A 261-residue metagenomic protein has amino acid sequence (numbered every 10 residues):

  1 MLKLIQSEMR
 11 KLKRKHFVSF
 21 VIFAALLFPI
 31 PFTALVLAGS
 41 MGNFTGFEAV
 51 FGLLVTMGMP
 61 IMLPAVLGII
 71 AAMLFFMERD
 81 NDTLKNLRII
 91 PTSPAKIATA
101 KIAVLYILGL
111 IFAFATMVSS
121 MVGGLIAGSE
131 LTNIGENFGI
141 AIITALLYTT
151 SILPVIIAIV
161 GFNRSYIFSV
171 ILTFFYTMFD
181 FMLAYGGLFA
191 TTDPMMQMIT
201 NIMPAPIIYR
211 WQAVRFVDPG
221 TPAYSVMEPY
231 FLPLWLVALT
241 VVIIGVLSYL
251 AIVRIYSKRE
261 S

Functional and structural regions predicted by a protein language model:
M1-A25: Aromatic- and glycine-rich beta-strand/loop motifs that create alpha-glucan
K11, F76, L87-I89, I159-N163: Helix-capping/transition residues at the boundaries of transmembrane alpha-helices and the short helical linkers
V21-A25, K101-I102, T173-F174, V241: Residue-level recognition of transmembrane alpha-helices in multi-pass small-molecule transporters/permeases
A24, F28-L67, A72, T99-Y166 (+1 more regions): Secretory targeting signals
A38-V50, V170, F174, M178-I255: Terminal transmembrane helical anchor/hairpin motif
M73-Y106: Helix-loop-helix units of permease transmembrane domains in multi-pass membrane transporters, especially ABC
I255-S261: Short cytosolic juxtamembrane segments of multi-pass membrane proteins
